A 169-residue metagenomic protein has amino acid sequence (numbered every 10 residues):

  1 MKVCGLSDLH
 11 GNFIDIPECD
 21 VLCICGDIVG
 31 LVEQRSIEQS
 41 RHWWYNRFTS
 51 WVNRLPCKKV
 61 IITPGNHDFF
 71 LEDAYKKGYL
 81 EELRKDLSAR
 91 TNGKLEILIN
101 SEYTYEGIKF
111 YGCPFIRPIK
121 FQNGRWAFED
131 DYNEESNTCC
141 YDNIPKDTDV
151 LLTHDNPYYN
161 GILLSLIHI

Functional and structural regions predicted by a protein language model:
M1-V3: Extreme N-terminal starter segment of soluble prokaryotic enzymes
L6-Y105: Core catalytic region of metal-dependent phosphoesterases/phosphodiesterases, especially metallo-beta-lactamase-like
C19, V32-S36, A74, E102-S165: Active-site-proximal loop/helix segment associated with metal-binding centers of metalloenzymes
I167-I169: Conserved small/polar residues in nucleotide/adenosyl-binding loops
